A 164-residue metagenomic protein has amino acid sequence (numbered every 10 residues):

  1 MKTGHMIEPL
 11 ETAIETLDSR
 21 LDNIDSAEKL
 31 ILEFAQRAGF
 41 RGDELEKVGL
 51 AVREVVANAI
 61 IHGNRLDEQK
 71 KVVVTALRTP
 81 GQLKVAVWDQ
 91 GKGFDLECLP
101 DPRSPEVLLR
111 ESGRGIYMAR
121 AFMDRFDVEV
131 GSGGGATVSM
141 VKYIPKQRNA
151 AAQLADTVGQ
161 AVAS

Functional and structural regions predicted by a protein language model:
M1-I14, I60-S164: Conserved beta-strand-loop-beta-strand hairpin that lines the nucleotide-binding pocket of ATP/GTP-utilizing enzymes
A13-S26: STAS-typified acidic loop motif
S19, F40-D43, D67, R78: Structural signature of the histidine kinase catalytic ATP-binding subdomain
L21-I24, L45, G49, Q69 (+1 more regions): Short, structured helix-loop boundary elements
D25, G42, E46, L66 (+1 more regions): Non-catalytic, surface-exposed connector residues within folded enzymatic/regulatory domains
K29-R53, L108-R110: Conserved short strand/loop->alpha-helix "switch" segment adjacent to the catalytic nucleotide/phosphoryl-transfer site
E54, N58: Conserved polar catalytic motif of the HATPase_c/GHKL fold
